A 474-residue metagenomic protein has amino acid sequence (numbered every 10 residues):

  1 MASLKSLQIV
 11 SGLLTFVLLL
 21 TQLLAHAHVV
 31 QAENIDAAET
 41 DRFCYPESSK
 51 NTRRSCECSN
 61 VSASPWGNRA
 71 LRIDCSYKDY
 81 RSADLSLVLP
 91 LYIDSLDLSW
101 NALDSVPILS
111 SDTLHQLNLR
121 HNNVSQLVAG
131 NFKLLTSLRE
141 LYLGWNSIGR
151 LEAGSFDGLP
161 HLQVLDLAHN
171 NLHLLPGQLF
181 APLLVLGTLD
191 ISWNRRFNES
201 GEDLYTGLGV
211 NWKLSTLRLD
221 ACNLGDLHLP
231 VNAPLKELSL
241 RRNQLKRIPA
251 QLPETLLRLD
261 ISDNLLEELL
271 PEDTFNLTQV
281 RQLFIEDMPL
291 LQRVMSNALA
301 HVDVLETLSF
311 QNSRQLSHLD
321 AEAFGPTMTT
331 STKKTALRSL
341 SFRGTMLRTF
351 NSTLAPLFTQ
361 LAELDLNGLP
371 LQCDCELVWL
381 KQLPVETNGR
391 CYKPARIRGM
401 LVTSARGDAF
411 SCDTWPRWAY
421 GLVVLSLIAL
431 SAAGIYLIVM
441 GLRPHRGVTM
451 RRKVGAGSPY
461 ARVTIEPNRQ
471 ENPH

Functional and structural regions predicted by a protein language model:
A2-H474: Extracellular leucine-rich repeat
